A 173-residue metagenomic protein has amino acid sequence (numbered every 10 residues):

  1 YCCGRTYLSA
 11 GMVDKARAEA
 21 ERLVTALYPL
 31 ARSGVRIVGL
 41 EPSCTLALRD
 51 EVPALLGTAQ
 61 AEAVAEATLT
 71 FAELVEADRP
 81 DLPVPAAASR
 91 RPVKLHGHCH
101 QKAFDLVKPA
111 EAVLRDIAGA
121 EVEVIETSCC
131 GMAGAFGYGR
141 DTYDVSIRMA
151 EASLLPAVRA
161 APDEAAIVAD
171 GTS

Functional and structural regions predicted by a protein language model:
Y1-S173: Iron-sulfur cluster-binding electron-transfer modules in prokaryotic oxidoreductases
